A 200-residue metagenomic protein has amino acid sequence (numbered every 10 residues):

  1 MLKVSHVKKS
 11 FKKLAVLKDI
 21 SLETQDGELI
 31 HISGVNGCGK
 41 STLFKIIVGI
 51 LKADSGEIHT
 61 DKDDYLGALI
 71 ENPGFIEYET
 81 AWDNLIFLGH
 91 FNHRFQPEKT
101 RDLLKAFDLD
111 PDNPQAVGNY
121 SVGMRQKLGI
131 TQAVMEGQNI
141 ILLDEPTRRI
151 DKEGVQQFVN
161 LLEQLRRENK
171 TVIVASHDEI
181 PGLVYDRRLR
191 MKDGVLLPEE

Functional and structural regions predicted by a protein language model:
L2-V4, L17-D19: Conserved structural motif at the start of ABC-family nucleotide-binding domains
S33-V35: The feature captures the beta-strand-to-loop junction immediately N-terminal to the Walker
V48: Helix-to-loop junction immediately C-terminal to a conserved catalytic motif
G56-Y65: Conserved ABC transporter NBD signature motif
N72, Y78-F91: Q-loop/switch helix immediately C-terminal to the Walker
I86, P97-D112: Conserved ABC ATPase "signature" region
I141-E145: Catalytic Walker B motif of ABC-type/P-loop ATPase nucleotide-binding domains
